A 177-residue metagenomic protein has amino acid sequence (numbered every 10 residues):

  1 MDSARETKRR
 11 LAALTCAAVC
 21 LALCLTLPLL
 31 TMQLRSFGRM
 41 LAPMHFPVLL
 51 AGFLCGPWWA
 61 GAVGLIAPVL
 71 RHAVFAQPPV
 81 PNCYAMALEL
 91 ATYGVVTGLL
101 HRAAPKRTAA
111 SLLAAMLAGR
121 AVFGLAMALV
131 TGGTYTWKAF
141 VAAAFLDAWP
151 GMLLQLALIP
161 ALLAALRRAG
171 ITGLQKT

Functional and structural regions predicted by a protein language model:
M1-T177: Loop-helix junctions at membrane interfaces
